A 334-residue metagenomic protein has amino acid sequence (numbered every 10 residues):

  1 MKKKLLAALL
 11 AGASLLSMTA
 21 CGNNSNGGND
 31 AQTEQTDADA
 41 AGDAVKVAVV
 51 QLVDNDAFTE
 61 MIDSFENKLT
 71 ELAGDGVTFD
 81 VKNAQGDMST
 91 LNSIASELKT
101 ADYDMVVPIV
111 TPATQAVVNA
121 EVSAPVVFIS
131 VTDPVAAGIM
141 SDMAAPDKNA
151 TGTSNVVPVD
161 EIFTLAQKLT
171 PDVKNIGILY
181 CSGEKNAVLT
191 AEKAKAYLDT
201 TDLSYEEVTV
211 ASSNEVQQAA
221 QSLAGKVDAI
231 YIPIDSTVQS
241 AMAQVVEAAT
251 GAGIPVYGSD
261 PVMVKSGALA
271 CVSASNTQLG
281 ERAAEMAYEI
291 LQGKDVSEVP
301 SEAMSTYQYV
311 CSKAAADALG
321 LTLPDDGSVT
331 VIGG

Functional and structural regions predicted by a protein language model:
L16-A20: C-terminal motif of bacterial Sec signal peptides marking the signal peptidase cleavage site
G22-S25: Bacterial signal peptide processing site
D39-E66, G74, D80-S89, G183 (+3 more regions): Extracytoplasmic "Venus flytrap"
A40-A41, P134-N175, A274-K294: Hydrophobic alpha-helical segments within soluble ligand-binding/sensing domains
V47, F65, G152-L198, P300-A315: An alpha-beta-alpha
V81-S141, I232-T250, I254-S259: Beta-alpha junction/loop-to-helix N-cap segments that form part of ligand/metal-binding clefts
K185-I254, D260: Pocket-lining segment of extracytoplasmic ligand-binding domains
E289-G334: Hinge/cleft segment of the Venus flytrap/periplasmic-binding protein
